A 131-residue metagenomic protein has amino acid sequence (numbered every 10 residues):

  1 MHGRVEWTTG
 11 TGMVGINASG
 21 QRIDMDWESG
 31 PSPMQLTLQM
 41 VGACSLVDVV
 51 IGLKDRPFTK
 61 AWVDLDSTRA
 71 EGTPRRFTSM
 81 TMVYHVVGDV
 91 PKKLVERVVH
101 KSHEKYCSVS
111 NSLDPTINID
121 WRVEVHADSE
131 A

Functional and structural regions predicted by a protein language model:
M1-M40, V47-A131: Extended beta-strand/beta-hairpin segments
